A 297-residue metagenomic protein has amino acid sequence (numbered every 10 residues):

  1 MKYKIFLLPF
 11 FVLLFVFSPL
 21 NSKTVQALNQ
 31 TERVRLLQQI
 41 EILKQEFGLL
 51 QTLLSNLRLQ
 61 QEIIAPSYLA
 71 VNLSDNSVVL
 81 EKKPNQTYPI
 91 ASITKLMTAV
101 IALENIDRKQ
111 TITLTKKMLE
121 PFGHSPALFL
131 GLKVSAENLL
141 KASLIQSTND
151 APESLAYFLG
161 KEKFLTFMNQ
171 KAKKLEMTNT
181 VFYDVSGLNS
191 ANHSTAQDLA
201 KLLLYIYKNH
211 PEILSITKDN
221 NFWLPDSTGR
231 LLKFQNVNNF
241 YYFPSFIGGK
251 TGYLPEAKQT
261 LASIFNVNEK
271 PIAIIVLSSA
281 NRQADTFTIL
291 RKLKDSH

Functional and structural regions predicted by a protein language model:
Y3-K23: Sec-dependent N-terminal signal peptides of Gram-positive bacterial secreted proteins and lipoproteins
P19-R35, R58: Sec-dependent signal peptide cleavage junction
T31-N56: Alpha-helical segments embedded in low-complexity/disordered contexts
L57-Q197, L204-K208, V267: Active-site-adjacent loops and short helices of periplasmic peptidoglycan-processing enzymes
Q61-P66, G160-H297: Penicillin-recognizing serine hydrolase domain
